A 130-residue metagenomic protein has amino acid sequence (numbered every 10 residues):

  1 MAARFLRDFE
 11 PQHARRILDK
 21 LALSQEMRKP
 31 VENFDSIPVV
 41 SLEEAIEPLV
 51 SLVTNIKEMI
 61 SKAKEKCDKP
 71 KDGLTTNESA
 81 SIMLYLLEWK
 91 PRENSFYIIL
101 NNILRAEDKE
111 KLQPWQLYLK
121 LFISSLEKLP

Functional and structural regions predicted by a protein language model:
M1-P130: N-terminal subdomain
